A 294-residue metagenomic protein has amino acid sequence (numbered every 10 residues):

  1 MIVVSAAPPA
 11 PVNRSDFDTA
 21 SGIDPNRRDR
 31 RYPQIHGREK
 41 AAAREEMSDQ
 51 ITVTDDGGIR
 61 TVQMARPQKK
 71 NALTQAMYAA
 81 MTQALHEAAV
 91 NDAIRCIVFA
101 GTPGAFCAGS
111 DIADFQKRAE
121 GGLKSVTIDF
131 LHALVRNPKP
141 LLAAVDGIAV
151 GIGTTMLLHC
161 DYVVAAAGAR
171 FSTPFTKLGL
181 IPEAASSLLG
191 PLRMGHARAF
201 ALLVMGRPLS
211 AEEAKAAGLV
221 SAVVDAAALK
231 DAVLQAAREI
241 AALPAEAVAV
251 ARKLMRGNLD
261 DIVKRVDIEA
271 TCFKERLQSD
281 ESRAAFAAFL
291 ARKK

Functional and structural regions predicted by a protein language model:
M1-N13: Extreme N-terminal basic, low-complexity initiation segments that serve as generic localization/processing leaders
V3, D18-T19, G37: Short hydrophobic alpha-helical segments enriched in small aliphatic residues
G22-P25, Q34, E39-K40, E45-E46: Charged/polar low-complexity intrinsically disordered segments
E39-T102, H132: Conserved CoA-thioester-binding segment of acyl-CoA-metabolizing enzymes
P67, V164-A169, V220-I268, E275 (+2 more regions): C-terminal long alpha-helix characteristic of the crotonase
H86, G101-R136, A149, D261: Glycine- (often His-adjacent) and acidic-residue-rich active-site loop that binds/positions the CoA thioester
F130-R136, A144, V150-V204, A217 (+2 more regions): CoA-thioester-processing core
